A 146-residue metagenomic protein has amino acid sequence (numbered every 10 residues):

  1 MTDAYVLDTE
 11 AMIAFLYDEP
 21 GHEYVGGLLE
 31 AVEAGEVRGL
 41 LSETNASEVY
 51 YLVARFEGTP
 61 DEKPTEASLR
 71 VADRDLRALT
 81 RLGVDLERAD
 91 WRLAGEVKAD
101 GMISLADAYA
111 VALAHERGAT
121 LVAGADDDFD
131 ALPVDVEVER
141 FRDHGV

Functional and structural regions predicted by a protein language model:
M1-H22: Metal-dependent nucleic-acid phosphoesterase active-site entry motif
T2-D8, L41-E43, M102-S104, A125-D126 (+1 more regions): Histidine- and aromatic-rich ligand-binding microenvironments
A4-Y5, L16, G26-L40, T44-D100 (+2 more regions): PIN-domain endoribonuclease scaffold, especially VapC-family toxins
T9-A11, V49, A108, D127: Generic detector of well-ordered alpha-helical packing
G21, T65, I103: Charged, low-complexity surface patches
G21, V25, A106-D107: Amphipathic coiled-coil/heptad-repeat helices and related helical stalk/stem segments that mediate oligomerization
D107-V146: Acidic, metal-binding active-site segment of PIN/NYN-like and related structure-specific nucleases
